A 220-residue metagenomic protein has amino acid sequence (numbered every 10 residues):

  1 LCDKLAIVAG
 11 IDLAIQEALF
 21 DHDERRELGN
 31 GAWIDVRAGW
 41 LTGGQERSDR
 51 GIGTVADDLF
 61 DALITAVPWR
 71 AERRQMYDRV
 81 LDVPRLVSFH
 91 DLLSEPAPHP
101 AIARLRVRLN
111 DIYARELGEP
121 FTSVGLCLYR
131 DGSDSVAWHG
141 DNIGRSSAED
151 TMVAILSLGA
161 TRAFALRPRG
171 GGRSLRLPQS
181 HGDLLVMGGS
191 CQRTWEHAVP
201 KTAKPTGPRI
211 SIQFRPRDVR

Functional and structural regions predicted by a protein language model:
L1-R220: Non-heme Fe(II) oxygenase metal-center motifs and adjacent flexible, charged/small-residue loops
